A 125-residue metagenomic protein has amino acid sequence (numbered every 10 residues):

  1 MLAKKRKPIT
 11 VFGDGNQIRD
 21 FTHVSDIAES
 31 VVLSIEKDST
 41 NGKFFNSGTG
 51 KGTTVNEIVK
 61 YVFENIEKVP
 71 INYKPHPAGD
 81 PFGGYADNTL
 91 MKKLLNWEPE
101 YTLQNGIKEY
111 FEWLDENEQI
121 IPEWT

Functional and structural regions predicted by a protein language model:
M1-T125: C-terminal substrate-binding subdomain of Rossmann-fold SDR/epimerase-dehydratase oxidoreductases
